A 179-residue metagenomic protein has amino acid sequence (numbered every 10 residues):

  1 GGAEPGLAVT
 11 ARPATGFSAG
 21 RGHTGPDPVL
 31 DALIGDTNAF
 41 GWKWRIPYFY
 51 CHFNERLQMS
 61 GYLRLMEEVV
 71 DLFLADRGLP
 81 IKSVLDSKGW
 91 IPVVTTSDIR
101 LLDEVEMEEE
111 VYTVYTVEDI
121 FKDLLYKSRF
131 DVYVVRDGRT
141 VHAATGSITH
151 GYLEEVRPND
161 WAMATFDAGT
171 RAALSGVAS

Functional and structural regions predicted by a protein language model:
G1, D76-I120, L124-K127, A143-T145: Hydrophobic beta-strand-centered segment that forms part of the acyl-chain substrate-binding groove
G1-R21, E106-M107, E118-S179: HotDog/MaoC-like acyl-thioester-processing domains
G1-R64, A173-S179: Non-catalytic linker/capping segments at the edges of enzyme domains
P26-L33, P80-D86, V135-R139: Intrinsically disordered, low-complexity boundary segments flanking structured domains
K43-P47, R100, T149-G151: Generic structural detector for well-ordered beta-strands
S60-D86: Active-site helix/loop of acyl-thioester processing domains in fatty-acid/polyketide metabolism, spanning hotdog-fold
